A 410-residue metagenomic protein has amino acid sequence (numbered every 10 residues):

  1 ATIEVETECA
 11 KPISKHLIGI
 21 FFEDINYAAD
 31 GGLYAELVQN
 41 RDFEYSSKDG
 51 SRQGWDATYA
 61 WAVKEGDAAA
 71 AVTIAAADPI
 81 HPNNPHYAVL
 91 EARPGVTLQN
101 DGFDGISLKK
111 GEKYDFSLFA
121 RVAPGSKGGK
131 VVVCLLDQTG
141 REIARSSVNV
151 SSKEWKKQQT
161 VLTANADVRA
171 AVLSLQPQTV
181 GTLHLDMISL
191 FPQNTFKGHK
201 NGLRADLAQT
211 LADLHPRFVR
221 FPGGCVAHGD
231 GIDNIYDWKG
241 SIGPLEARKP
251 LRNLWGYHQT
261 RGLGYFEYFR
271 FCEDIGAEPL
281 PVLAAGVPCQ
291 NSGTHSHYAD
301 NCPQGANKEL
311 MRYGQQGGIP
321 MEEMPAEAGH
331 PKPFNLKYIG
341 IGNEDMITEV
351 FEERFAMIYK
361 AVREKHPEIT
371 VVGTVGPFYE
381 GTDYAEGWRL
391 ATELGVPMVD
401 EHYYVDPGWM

Functional and structural regions predicted by a protein language model:
A1-R261, E278, G293-N301, H366 (+1 more regions): Extracellular and organelle-lumenal recognition/adhesion modules and their flexible linkers in secreted
E23-I25, F221-V226, A284-G286, I341-M346 (+2 more regions): Active-site beta-loop-alpha junctions enriched in small/polar residues
A123-S126, S151, Y257-R261, P288-Q290 (+4 more regions): Acidic-and-aromatic substrate-binding clefts and catalytic sites of carbohydrate-active enzymes
L162-A164, G243-P244, C272, H297-I319 (+2 more regions): Acidic, His- and aromatic-enriched active-site or binding-groove loops in soluble protein domains that engage sugars
A164, A171-T182, R312-G314, P325 (+1 more regions): Noncatalytic carbohydrate-binding groove/subsite architecture in carbohydrate-active enzymes
Q176-Q178, D186-M187, P192, P222-C225 (+2 more regions): Active-site groove signature of glycoside hydrolases
D206-Q209, E267-R270, D274, G305 (+3 more regions): Alpha-helical scaffolding segments of alpha/beta enzyme cores, especially the outer helices of TIM-barrel or partial
T210-A212, F269-G276, Q315, A326-P333 (+1 more regions): Acidic (Asp/Glu)-rich catalytic clusters
